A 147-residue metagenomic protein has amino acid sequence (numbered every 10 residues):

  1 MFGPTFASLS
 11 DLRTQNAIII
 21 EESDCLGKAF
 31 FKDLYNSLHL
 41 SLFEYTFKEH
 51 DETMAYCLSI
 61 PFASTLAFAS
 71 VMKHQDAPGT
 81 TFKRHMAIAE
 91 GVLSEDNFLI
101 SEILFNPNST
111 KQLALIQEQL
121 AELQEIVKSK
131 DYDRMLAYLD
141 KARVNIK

Functional and structural regions predicted by a protein language model:
M1-S41: Rossmann-fold dinucleotide-binding core
E44-K147: An accessory alpha-helical subdomain
